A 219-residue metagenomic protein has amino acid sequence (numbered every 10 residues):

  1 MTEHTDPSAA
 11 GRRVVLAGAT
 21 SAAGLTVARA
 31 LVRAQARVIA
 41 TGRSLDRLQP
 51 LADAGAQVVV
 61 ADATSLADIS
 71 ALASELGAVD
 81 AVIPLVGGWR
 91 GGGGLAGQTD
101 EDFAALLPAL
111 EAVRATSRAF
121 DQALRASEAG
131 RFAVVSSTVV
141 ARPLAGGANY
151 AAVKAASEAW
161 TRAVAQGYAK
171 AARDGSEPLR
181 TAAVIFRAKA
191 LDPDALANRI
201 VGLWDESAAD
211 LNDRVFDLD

Functional and structural regions predicted by a protein language model:
V14-G18: Conserved N-terminal Rossmann-fold NAD(P)-binding element of oxidoreductases
T20-R29: N-terminal Rossmann NAD(P)H-binding glycine-rich loop of SDR-like oxidoreductase domains
A34-L48: Conserved glycine-rich Rossmann-like NAD(P)H-binding loop of the short-chain dehydrogenase/reductase
A52-A67: Rossmann-fold cofactor-recognition segment
A63-A78: Conserved Rossmann-fold cofactor-binding substructure of NAD(P)-dependent oxidoreductases
I83-G92: Conserved NAD(P)H cofactor-binding loop of Rossmann-fold oxidoreductase domains
G94-A112, R125-E177, R187-K189: Catalytic loop of short-chain dehydrogenase/reductase
R173-D219: C-terminal helical subdomain
